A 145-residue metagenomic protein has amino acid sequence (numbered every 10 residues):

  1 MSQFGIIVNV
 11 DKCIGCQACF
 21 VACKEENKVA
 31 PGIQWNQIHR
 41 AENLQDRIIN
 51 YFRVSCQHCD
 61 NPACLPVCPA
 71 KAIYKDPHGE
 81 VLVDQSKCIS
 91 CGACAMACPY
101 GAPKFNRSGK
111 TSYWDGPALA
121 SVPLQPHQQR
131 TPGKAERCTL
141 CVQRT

Functional and structural regions predicted by a protein language model:
M1-T145: Non-ligating segments of multi-cofactor redox enzymes
